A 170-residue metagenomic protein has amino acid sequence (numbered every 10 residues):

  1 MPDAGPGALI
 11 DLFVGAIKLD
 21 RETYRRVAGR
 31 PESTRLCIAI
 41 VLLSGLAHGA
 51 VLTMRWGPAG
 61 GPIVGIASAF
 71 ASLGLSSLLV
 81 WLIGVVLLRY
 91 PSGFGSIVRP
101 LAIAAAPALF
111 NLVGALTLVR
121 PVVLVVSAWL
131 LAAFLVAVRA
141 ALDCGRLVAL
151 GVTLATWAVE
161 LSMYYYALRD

Functional and structural regions predicted by a protein language model:
P2-G95: Selected alpha-helical membrane-embedding segments in polytopic membrane proteins
C37-I38, P107, S162, D170: Alpha-helix boundary/interfacial micro-motifs
A47-G60, L109-L118, Y165-R169: Transmembrane helix-loop junctions in multi-pass membrane proteins
W81-Y165: Hydrophobic alpha-helical transmembrane segments and adjacent short intramembrane/lumenal linkers of inner/organellar
